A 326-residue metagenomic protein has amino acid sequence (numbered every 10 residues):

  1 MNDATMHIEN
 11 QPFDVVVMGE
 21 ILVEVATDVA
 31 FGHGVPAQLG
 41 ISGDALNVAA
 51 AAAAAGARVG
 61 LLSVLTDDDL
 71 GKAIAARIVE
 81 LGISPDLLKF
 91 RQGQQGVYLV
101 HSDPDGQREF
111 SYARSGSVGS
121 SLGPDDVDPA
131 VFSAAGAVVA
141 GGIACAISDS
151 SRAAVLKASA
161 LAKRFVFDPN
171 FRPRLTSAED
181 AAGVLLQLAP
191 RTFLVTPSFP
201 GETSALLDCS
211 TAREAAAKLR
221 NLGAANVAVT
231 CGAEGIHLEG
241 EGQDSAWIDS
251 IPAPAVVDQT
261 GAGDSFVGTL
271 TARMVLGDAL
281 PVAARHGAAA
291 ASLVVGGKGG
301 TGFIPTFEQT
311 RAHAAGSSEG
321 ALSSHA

Functional and structural regions predicted by a protein language model:
M1-D14, C209-A326: Conserved phosphate-binding/catalytic region of the ribokinase-like
N2-S84, V256, A321-A326: Glycine-rich phosphate/adenosyl-contacting loop at the front of the ribokinase-like
V23, T27, D67, F171-P173 (+3 more regions): Short, glycine/acidic-enriched loop or turn micro-motifs at the edges of active sites
R58-G142, A312-A326: Conserved N-terminal subdomain of the carbohydrate kinase-like
A137, G142-A217, A224-A225, A233-I236: Conserved beta-alpha-beta core of the PfkB/ribokinase-like small-molecule kinase fold
